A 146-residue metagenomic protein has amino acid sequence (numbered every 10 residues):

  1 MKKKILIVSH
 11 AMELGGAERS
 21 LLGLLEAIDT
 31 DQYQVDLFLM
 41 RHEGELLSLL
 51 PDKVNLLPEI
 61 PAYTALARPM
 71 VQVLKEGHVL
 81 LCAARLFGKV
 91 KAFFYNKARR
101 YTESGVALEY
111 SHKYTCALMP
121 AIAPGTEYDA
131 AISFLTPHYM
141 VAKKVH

Functional and structural regions predicted by a protein language model:
K2-L6: Extreme N-terminal starter segment of soluble prokaryotic enzymes
V8-L22: A short, glycine/small-residue-rich beta-strand->loop->alpha-helix junction that serves as a flexible
S9, L39-R41, L135: Short beta-strand/turn micro-motifs composed of small residues that flank or help shape donor/cofactor-binding pockets
L14, Q32-G105: N-terminal strand-loop element at the rim of the active site of nucleotide-sugar-dependent glycosyltransferases
L24-Y33: A short, Lys/Arg-enriched amphipathic alpha-helix followed by its capping loop at the start of a domain
R100-P120, A131-V145: An aromatic- and histidine-rich active-site surface loop
T126-D129: Conserved acidic residues
